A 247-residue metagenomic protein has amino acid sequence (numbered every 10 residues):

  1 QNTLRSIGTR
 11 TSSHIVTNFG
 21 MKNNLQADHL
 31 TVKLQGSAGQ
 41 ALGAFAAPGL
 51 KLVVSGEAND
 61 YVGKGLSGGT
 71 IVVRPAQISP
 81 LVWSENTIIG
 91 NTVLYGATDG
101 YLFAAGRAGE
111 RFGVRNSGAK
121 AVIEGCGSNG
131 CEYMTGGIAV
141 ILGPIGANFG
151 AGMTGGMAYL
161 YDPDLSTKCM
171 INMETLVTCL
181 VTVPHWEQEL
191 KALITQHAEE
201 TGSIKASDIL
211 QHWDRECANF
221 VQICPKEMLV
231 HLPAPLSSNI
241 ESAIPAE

Functional and structural regions predicted by a protein language model:
Q1-E247: Long, distal/terminal scaffolding or interaction modules with repetitive or compositionally biased sequence
